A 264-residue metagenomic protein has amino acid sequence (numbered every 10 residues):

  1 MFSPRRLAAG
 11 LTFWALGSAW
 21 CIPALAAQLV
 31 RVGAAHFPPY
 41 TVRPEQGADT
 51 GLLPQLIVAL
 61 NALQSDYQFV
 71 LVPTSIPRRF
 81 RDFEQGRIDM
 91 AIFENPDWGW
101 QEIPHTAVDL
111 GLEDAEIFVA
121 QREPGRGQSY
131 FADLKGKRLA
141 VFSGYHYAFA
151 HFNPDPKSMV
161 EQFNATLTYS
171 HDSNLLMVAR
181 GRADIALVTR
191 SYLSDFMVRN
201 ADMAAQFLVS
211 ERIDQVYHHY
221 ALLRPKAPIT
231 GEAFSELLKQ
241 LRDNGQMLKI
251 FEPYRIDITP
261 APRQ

Functional and structural regions predicted by a protein language model:
L29-R43, T50, F131-A148: Short loop->beta-strand "edge-of-pocket" segments that line small-molecule binding or catalytic clefts across diverse
A34-P38, E113-I117, D202-L238, D257-Q264: Periplasmic-binding protein-like
P54-Q64, P124-G125, F131-R138, Y145 (+2 more regions): Extended ligand-binding regions for polar small-molecule ligands
I57-S65, D109, K135, S143-T168 (+2 more regions): Ligand-binding cleft/hinge of the Venus flytrap
V58, L71-D133, H146-Y147, R212: Acidic, polar ligand-binding/catalytic clefts
D66-Y67, E84-F93, K137, S170 (+1 more regions): Alpha-to-beta junction loops
V70-R81, N164-L176: Short helix-initiation/N-cap motifs at beta->coil->alpha
R81-E84, I92-I103, D184-L208, R212-Q215: A ligand-binding cleft/hinge motif common to bilobed small-molecule-binding domains
